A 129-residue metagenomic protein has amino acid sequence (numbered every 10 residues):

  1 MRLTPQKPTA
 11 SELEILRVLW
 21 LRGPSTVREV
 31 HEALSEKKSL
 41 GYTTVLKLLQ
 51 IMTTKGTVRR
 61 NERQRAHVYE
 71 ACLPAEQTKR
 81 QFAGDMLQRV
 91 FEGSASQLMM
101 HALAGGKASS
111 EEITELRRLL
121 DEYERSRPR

Functional and structural regions predicted by a protein language model:
P5-S11, R63-F82: Short, cationic-aromatic polyanion-contact patches
A10-V18, E29: Pre-recognition alpha-helix immediately N-terminal to the DNA-recognition helix within helix-turn-helix or winged-helix
L19-G23, A102: Short helix-to-turn junction characteristic of helix-turn-helix DNA-binding domains, especially the helix
S25-L34: Short acidic, hydrophobic short linear motifs in intrinsically disordered regions
L46-Q50: Short, hydrophobic-biased segments on the C-terminal half of alpha helices that form "recognition helices"
G56: Glycine-centered, phosphate/nucleic-acid-interacting loop/turn motifs that mediate DNA/RNA or nucleotide
R60: Short beta-strand "wing" residues that participate in macromolecule-binding interfaces
F82-S126: Amphipathic alpha-helical dimerization/coiled-coil segments that flank or bridge DNA-binding/regulatory modules
